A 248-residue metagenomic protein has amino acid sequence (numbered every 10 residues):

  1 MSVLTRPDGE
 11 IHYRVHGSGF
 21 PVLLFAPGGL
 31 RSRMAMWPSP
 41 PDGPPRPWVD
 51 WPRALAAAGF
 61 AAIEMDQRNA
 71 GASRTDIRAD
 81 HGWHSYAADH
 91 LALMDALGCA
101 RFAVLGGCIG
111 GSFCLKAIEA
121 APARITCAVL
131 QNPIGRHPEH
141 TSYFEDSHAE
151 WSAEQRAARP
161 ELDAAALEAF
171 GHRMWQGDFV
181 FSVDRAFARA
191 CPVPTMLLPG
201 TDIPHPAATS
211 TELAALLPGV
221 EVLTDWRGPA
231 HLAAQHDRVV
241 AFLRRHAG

Functional and structural regions predicted by a protein language model:
F20-L30: Short beta-strand element of the alpha/beta-hydrolase
G29-D50: The serine-hydrolase catalytic nucleophile loop
R46-A72: Conserved alpha/beta-hydrolase
H84-F102: Conserved acidic catalytic loop of the alpha/beta-hydrolase fold
A100-R136: Conserved hydrolase catalytic core segment
A190-C191, L197-P199: Short beta-strand/loop motif that positions the catalytic acidic residue of the alpha/beta-hydrolase fold
I203-T209: Conserved alpha/beta-hydrolase "acid-adjacent" motif
V220-G248: Catalytic active-site module of serine/aspartate enzymes centered on a nucleophile-bearing elbow/loop
